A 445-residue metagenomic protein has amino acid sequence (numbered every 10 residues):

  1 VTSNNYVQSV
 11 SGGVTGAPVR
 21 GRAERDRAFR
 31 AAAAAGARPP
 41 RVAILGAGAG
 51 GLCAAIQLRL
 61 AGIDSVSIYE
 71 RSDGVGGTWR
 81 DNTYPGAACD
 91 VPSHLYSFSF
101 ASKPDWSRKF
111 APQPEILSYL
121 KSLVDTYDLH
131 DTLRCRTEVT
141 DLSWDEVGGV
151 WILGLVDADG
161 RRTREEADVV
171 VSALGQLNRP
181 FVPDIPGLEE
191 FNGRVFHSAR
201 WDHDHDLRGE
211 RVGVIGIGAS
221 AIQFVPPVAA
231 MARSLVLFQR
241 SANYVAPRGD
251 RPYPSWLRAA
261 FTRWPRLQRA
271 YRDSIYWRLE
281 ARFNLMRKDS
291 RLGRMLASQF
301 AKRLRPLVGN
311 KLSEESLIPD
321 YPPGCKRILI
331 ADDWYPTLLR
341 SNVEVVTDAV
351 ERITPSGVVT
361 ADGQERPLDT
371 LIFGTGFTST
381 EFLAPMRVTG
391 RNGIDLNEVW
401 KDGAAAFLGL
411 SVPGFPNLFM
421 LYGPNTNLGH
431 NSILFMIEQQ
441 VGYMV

Functional and structural regions predicted by a protein language model:
S3-Q8, P40-L133, Q239-R240, P306-L312: Beta1-alpha1 glycine-rich phosphate/pyrophosphate-binding loop at the start of Rossmann-like nucleotide-binding domains
A32-P39, L45, A49, C53-G74 (+4 more regions): Rossmann-like dinucleotide-binding core of oxidoreductases
K103-S122, K288-M295, Y321-D333: Short beta-strand to alpha-helix junction loop
R108-L177: Feature captures the FAD/FMN-dependent oxidoreductase FAD-binding
I116-L133, R327-R352: Helical element adjacent to the flavin cofactor pocket in flavoenzyme catalytic cores
C135-V150, E344-A361: A conserved short coil-to-beta-strand element within the FAD-binding core of flavoproteins
D159-V169, R208, A361-T370: Core beta-strand elements of the Rossmann-like FAD/NAD(P) dinucleotide-binding domain in flavoenzyme oxidoreductases
G374-V445: Glycine/threonine-rich phosphate-binding loop and adjacent beta-strand/alpha-helix elements that clamp
